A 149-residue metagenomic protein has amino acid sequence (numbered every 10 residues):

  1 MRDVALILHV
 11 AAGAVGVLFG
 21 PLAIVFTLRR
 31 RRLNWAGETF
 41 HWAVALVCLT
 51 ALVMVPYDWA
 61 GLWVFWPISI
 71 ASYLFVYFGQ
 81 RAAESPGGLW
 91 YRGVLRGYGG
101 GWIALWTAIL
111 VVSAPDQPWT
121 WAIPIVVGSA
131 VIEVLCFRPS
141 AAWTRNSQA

Functional and structural regions predicted by a protein language model:
M1-A149: Alpha-helical membrane insertion/targeting regions
